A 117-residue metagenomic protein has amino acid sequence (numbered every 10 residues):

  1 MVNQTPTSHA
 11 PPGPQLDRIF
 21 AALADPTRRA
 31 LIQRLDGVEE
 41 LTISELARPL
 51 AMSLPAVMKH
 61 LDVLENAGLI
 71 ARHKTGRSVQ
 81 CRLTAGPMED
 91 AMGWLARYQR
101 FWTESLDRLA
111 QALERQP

Functional and structural regions predicted by a protein language model:
M1-Q15, Q33-G37, E89-P117: Amphipathic alpha-helical dimerization/coiled-coil segments that flank or bridge DNA-binding/regulatory modules
T5-P6, L61, G76: Residue-level detector of intrinsically disordered/flexible regions characterized by low predicted structural confidence
P14, K59-D62: Exposed, low-complexity/repetitive linear segments and helix-based recognition motifs, biased toward charged/polar
P14-P55, T75-G93: N-terminal helix-turn-helix DNA-binding core of bacterial DNA-binding proteins
R48, K59, N66: Alpha-helical residues within the helix-turn-helix
